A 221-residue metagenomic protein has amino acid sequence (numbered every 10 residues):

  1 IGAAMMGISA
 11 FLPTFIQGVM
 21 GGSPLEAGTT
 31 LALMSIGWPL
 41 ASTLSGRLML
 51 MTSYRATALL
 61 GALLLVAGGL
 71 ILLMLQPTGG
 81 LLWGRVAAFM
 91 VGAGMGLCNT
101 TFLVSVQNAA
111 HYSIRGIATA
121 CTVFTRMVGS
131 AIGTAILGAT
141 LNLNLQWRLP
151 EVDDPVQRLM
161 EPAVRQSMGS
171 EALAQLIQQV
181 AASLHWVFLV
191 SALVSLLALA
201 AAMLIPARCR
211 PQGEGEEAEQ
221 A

Functional and structural regions predicted by a protein language model:
I1-R148, L184-A192, L196-A198, A202 (+1 more regions): 12-transmembrane solute porter fold
L143-A192: A membrane-interface helix-boundary motif in multi-pass transporters
M168-L173, I177, I205-A221: Intrinsic disorder in cytosolic terminal tails and internal cytosolic loops of multi-pass membrane transporters
